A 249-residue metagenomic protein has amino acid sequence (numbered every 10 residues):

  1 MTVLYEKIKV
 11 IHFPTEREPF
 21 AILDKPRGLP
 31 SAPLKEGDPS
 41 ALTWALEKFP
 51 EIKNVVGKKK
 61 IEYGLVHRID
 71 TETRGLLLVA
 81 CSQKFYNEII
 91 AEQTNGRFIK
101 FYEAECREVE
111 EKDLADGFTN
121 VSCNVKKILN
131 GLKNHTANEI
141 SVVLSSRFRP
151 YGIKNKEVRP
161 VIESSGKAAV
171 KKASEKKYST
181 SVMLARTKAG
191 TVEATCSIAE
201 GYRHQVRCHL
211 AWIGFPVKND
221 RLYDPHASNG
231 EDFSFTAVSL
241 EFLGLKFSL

Functional and structural regions predicted by a protein language model:
M1-L249: RNA pseudouridine synthases
